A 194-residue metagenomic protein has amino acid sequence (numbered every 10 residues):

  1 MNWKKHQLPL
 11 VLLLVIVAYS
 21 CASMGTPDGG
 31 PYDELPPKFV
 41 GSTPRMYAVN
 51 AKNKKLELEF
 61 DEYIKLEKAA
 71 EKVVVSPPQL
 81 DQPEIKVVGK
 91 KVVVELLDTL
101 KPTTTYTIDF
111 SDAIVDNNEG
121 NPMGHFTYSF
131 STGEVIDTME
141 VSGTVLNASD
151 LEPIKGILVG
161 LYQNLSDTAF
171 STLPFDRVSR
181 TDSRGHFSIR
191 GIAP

Functional and structural regions predicted by a protein language model:
M1-C21: Sec-dependent bacterial lipoprotein signal peptides
W3, C21-G191: Acidic, low-complexity Ser/Thr/Gly/Pro-rich repeat segments typical of extracellular/periplasmic and surface-exposed
